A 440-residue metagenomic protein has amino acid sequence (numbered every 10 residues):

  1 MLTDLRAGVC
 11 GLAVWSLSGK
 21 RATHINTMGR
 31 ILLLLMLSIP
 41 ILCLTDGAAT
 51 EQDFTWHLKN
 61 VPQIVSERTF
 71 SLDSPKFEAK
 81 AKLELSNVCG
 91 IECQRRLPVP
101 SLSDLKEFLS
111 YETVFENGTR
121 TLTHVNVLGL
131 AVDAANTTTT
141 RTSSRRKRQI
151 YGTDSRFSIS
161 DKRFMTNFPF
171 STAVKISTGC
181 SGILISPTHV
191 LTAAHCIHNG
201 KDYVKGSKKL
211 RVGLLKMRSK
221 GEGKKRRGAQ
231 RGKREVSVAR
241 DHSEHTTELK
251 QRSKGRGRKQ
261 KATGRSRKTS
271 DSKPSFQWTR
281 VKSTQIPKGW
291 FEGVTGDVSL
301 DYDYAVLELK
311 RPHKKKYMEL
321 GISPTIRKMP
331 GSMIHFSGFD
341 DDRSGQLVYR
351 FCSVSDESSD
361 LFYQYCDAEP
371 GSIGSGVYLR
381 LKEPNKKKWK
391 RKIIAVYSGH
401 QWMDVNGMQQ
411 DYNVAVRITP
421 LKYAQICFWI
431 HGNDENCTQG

Functional and structural regions predicted by a protein language model:
G8-G11, G29-G47: Cleavable N-terminal signal peptides of Sec/SRP-targeted secreted and luminal proteins
T55, K59-Q63, T69-S181: N-terminal activation segment of mature serine protease catalytic domains
S144-F168, Y203-K314: Conserved catalytic-core segment of clan PA serine endopeptidases
M165-G213, M217, E357: Catalytic histidine site
T166-P169, I183-I185, Y203-G206, D297-D301 (+4 more regions): Extracellular/periplasmic catalytic domains that process cell-envelope and extracellular macromolecules
I183-L184, D367-Y397: Catalytic nucleophile loop of clan PA
R231-R234, V238, E244-T247, S253-G255 (+2 more regions): C-terminal cap/linker of serine protease catalytic domains
R267, L300-S372, M408-I426: Chymotrypsin/trypsin-fold serine protease catalytic domain
